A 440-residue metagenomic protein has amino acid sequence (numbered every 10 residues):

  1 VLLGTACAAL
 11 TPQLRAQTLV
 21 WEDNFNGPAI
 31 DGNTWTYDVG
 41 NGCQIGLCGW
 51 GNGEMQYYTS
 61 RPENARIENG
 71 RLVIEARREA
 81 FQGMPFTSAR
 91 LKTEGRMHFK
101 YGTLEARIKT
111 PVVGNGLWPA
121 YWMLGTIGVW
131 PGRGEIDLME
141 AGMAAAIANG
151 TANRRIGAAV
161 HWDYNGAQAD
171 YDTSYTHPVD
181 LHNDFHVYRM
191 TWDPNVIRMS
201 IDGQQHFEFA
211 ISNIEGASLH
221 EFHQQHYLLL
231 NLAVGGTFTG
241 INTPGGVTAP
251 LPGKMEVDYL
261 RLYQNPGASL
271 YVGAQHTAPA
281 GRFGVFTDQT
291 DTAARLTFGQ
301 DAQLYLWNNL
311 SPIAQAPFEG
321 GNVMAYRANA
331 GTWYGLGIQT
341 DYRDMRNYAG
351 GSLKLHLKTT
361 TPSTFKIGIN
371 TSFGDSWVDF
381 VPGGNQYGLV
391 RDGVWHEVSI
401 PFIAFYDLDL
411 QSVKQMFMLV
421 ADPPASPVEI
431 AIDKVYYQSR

Functional and structural regions predicted by a protein language model:
V1-A9: Bacterial N-terminal signal peptides
L3, N195-I197, S363: Glycine-centered loop/turn positions within well-structured domains that cap or flank conserved ligand/cofactor-binding
L10-A16: Sec/Tat signal peptide C-region and signal peptidase I cleavage site
P12, G132, H226, S363 (+1 more regions): Residue-level signal for beta-strand positions within conserved beta-sheet cores that form or flank
A16-Q275, V420-A421: GH16 jelly-roll
R71-L72, L270-R440: Beta-rich carbohydrate-recognition modules and glycan-binding surfaces
